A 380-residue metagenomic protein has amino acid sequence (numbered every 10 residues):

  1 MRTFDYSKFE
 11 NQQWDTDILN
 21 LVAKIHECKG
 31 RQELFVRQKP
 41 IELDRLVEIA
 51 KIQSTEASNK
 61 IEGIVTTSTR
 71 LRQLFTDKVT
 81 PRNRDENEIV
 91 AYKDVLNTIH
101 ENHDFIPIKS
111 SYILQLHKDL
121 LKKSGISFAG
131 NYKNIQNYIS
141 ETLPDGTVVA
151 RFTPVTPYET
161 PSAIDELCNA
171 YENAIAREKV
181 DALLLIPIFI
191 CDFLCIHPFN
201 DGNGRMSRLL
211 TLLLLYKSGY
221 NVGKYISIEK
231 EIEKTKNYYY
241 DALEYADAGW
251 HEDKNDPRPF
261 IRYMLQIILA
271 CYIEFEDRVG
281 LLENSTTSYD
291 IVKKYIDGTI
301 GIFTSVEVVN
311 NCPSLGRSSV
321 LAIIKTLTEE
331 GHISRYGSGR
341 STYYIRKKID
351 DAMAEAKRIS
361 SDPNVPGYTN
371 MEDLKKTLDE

Functional and structural regions predicted by a protein language model:
M1-D350, M371-E372: FIC/Doc superfamily catalytic core
I349-E380: Short linear interaction segments
